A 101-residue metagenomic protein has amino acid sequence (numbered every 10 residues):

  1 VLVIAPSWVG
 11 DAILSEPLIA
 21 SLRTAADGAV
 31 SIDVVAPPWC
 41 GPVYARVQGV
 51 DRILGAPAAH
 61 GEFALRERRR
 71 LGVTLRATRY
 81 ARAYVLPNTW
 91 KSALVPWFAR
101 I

Functional and structural regions predicted by a protein language model:
V1-I101: Catalytic machinery of carbohydrate-active enzymes, primarily nucleotide-sugar-dependent glycosyltransferases
